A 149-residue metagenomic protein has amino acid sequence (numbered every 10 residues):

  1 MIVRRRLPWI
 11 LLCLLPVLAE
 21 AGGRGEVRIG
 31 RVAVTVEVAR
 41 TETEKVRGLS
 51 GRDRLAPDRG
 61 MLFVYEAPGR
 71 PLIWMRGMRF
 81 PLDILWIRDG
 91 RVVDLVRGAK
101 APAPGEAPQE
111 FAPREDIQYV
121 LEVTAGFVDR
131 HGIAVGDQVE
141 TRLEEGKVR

Functional and structural regions predicted by a protein language model:
M1-R4: N-terminal secretory signal peptides that target proteins for export/translocation
R6-V17: Bacterial N-terminal signal peptides
A21-R149: Compact, glycine-rich, soluble single-domain proteins
